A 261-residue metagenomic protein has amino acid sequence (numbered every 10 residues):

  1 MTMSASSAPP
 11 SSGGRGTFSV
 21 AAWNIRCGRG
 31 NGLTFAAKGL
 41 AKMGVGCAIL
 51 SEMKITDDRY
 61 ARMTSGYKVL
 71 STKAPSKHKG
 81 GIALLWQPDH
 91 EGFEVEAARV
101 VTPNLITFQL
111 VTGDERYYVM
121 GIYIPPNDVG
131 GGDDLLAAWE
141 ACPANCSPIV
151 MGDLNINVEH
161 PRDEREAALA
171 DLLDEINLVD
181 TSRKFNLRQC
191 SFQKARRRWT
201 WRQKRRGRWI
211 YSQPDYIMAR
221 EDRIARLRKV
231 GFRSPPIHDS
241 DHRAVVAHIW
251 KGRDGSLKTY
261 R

Functional and structural regions predicted by a protein language model:
M1-A144, P148, H160, L173: Short phosphate/oxyanion-binding micro-motifs
S11-G13, I106-V111, R198-Q203, P236-H238 (+1 more regions): Short acidic-hydrophobic surface loop/beta-edge motif
A48-L50, V119, I149-M151, D180-R183 (+2 more regions): A structural signal for short, well-ordered beta-strand segments and their strand-loop junctions that often border
E52-I55, A97-V100, L154-N155, V179-R205 (+1 more regions): Acidic carboxylate-rich catalytic motifs and surrounding loops in phosphoryl-/glycosyl-chemistry enzymes
K68-L84, R162-R165, N177-D222: Active site of divalent-metal-dependent phosphoester/diester hydrolases
D89-G92, N177-V179, I224-A225: Short, charged/polar surface micro-motifs in flexible loops or helix N-caps
Q109-T112, W209-S212, Y216-R261: Surface polyanion/phosphate-binding segment centered on an Asp-His-Pro turn
M120, I149-M151, N155-R162, V245-R261: Arg/Lys-enriched, amphipathic patches
